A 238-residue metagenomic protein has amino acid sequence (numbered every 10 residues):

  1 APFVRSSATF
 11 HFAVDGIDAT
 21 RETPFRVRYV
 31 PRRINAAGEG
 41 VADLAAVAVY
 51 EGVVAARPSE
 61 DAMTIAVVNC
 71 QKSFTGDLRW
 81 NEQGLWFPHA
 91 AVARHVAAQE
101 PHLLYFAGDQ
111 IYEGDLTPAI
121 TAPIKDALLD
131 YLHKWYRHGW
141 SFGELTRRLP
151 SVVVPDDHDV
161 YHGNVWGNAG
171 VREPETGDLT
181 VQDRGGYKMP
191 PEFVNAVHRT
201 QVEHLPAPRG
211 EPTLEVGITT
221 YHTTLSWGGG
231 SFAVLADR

Functional and structural regions predicted by a protein language model:
A1-R238: Metal-dependent phosphoester/phosphodiester hydrolase catalytic core
